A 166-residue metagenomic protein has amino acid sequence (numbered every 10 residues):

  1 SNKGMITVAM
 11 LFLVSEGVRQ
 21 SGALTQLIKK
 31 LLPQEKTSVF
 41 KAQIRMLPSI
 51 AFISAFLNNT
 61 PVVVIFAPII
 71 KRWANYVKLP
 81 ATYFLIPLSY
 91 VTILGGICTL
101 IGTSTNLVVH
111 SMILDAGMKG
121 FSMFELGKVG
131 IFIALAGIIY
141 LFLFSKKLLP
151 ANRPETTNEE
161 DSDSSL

Functional and structural regions predicted by a protein language model:
S1-V77, I138-F142, K146: Membrane-embedded alpha-helical segments and adjacent helix-loop junctions characteristic of multi-pass solute
Y76-Y90, G95-L166: Juxtamembrane and boundary regions of transmembrane helices in multi-pass small-molecule transporters and channels
